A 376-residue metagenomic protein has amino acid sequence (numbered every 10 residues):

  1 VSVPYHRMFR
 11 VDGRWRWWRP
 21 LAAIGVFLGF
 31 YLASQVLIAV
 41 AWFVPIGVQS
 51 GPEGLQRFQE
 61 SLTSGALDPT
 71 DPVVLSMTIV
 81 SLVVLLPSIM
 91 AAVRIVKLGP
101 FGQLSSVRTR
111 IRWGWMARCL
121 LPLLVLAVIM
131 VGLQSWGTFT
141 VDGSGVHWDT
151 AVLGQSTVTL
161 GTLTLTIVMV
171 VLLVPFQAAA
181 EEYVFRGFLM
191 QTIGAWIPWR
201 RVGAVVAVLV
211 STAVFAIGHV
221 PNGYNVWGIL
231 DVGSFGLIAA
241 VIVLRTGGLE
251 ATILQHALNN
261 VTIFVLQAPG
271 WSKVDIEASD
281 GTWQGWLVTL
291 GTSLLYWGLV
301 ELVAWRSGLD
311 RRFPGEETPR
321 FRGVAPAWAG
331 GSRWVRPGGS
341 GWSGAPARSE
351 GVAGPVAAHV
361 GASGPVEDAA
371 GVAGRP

Functional and structural regions predicted by a protein language model:
V1-P100, I276-P376: N-terminal, membrane-interfacial amphipathic/helix-forming hydrophobic leader that caps and precedes the first
V11-R19, A66-V74, V107, I111 (+9 more regions): Membrane-helix interfacial "entry" motifs
R16-A23, V74-T78, L82, W115-C119 (+7 more regions): Residue-level signature of transmembrane alpha-helical entry/exit and packing/kink sites in multi-pass membrane
I24-G25, R110-P122, V202, I253-H256 (+1 more regions): Interfacial aromatic "cap" segments that immediately flank transmembrane helices in multipass membrane proteins
Y31-G47, G51, M90-R94, A127-F139 (+7 more regions): Short hydrophobic alpha-helical membrane-anchoring segments
S76-I79, F101-A180, M190-Q191, A195-P198 (+2 more regions): Juxtamembrane helix-loop-helix connectors linking adjacent transmembrane helices in multi-pass membrane enzymes
S81-A92, L120-L133, L209, A213: Hydrophobic alpha-helical transmembrane segments of multi-pass integral membrane proteins
T166-V324: Transmembrane helix-loop-helix hairpins at the membrane interface of multi-pass integral membrane proteins
